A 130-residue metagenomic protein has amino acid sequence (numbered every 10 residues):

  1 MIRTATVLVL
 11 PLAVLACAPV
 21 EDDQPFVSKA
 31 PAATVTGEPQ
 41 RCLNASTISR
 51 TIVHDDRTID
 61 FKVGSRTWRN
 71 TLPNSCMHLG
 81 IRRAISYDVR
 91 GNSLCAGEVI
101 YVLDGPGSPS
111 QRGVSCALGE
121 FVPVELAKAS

Functional and structural regions predicted by a protein language model:
M1-V7: Bacterial N-terminal signal peptides that target proteins for export
A13-A16: C-terminal motif of bacterial Sec signal peptides marking the signal peptidase cleavage site
A18-E21: Bacterial signal peptide processing site
F26-T47: Post-signal peptide N-terminal segment of mature Sec-exported envelope proteins
L43-S46, H54-D56, T67, C95 (+1 more regions): Extracytoplasmic
T47-S49, E125: A short, solvent-exposed, low-complexity linear motif enriched for acidic/polar residues with Pro/Gly/Ser/Thr
R50-Y87: Mature extracytoplasmic domains of secretory-pathway proteins
S75-S130: Helix-rich interaction surfaces within compact, conserved domain-sized segments that mediate assembly or partner
